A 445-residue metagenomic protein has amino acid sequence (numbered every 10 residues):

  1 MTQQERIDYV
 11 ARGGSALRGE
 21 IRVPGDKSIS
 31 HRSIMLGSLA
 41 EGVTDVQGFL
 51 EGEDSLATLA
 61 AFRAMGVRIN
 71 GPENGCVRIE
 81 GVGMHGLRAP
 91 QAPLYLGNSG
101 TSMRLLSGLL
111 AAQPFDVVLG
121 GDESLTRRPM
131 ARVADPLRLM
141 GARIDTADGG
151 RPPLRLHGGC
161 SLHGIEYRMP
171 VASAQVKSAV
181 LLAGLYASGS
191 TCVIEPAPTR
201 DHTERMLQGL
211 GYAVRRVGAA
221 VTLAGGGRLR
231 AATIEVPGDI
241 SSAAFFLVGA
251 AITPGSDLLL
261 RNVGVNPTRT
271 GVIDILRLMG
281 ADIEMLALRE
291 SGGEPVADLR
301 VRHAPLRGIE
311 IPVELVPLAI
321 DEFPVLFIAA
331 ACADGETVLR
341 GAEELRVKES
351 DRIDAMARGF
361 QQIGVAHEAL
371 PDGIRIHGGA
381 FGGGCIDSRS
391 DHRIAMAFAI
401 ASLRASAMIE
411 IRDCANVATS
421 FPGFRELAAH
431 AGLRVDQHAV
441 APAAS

Functional and structural regions predicted by a protein language model:
M1-S445: Structural preference for solvent-exposed beta-strand-turn elements and adjacent flexible terminal/loop segments within
